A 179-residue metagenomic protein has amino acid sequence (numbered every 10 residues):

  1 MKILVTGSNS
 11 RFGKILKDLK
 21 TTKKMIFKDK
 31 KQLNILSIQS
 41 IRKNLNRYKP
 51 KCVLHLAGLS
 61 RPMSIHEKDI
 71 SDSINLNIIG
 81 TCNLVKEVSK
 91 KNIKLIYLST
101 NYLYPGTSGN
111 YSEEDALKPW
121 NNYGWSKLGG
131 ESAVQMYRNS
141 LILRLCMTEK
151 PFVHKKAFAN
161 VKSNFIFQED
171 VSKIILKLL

Functional and structural regions predicted by a protein language model:
M1-T22: N-terminal Rossmann NAD(P)H-binding glycine-rich loop of SDR-like oxidoreductase domains
T6, K28, V53-A57, L95-N101 (+2 more regions): SDR active-site strand-loop-helix element
T21-N44, G58: Adenosine-cofactor binding site in Rossmann-like domains, unifying the SAM/SAH pocket of S-adenosylmethionine-dependent
L36, K68, D72-N83, L117 (+2 more regions): Glycine-rich NAD(P)-binding loop of the Rossmann-fold in SDR/ketoreductase-type enzymes
I38-L76, E87: NAD(P)H-binding glycine-rich loop region in Rossmannoid oxidoreductase-like domains and their noncatalytic homologs
C82-K118: Conserved Rossmann-fold NAD(P)-dependent oxidoreductase catalytic core, especially the SDR/UDP-sugar
K118-C146: Active-site Tyr-X1-5-Lys
H154-L179: Substrate-positioning beta->alpha
